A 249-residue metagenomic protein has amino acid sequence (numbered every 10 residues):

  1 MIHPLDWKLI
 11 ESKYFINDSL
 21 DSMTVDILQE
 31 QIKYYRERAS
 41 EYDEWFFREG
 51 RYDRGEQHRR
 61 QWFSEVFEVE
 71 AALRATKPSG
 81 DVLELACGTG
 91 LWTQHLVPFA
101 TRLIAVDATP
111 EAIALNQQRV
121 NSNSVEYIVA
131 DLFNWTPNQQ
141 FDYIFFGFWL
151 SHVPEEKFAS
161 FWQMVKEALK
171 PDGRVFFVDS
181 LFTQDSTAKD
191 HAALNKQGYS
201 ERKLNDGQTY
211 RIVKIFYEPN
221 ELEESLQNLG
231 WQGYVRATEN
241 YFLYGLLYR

Functional and structural regions predicted by a protein language model:
Y14-K77: Conserved class I S-adenosyl-L-methionine
D81-N134: Class I SAM-dependent methyltransferase SAM/SAH-binding core
F145: A conserved beta-strand element that flanks and buttresses the S-adenosyl-L-methionine
F148-W149: Short catalytic micro-motifs in class I SAM-dependent methyltransferases
A159-P171: A short glycine-rich, Lys/Arg-flanked "PGG" loop and its adjoining helix->strand segment in the class I
V178-N228: C-terminal alpha-helical "lid/dimerization" subdomain adjacent to the S-adenosyl-L-methionine
G230-R249: Core SAM-dependent methyltransferase catalytic element
